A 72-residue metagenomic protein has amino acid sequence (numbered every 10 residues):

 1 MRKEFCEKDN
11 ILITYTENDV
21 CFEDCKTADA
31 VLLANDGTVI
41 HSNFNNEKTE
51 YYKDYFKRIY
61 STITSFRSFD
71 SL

Functional and structural regions predicted by a protein language model:
M1-N10: Negatively charged, low-complexity tracts enriched in Asp/Glu with abundant Ser/Thr
N10-I11, V20, K57-S61: Short linear sequence elements within intrinsically disordered, low-complexity coil regions
I11-L12, R67: Broad hydrophobic/π-residue packing in well-ordered secondary structure
I13-E47: A short, structured beta-strand/loop element
V39-L72: Mixed-charge, Lys/Arg-enriched low-complexity segments
